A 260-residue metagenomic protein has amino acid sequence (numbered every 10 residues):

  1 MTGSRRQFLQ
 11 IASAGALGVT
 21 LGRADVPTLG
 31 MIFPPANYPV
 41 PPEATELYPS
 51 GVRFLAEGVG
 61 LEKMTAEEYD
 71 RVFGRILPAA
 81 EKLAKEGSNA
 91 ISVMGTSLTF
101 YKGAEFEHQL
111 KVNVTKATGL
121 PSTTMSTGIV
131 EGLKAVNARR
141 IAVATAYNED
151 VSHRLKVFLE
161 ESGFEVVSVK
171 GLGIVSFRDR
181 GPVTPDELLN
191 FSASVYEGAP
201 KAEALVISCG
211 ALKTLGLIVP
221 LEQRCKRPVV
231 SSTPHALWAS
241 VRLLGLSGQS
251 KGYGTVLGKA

Functional and structural regions predicted by a protein language model:
M1-G15: N-terminal secretory signal peptides and thylakoid transit peptides that target proteins across membranes
L21-P78, D150-H153, V157-T184: N-terminal glycine-rich anion-binding loop in soluble enzyme alpha/beta folds
F73-E86, N190-K201: Short, well-structured alpha-helical segments in soluble
N89-M94, A142-V143, A202-C209: Periplasmic-binding protein-like
L98-P121: Glycine/small-residue-rich loop that forms an oxyanion/phosphate-binding "nest" at active or ligand-binding sites
A138-V157, L246-A260: Short, glycine-/small-residue-rich phosphate/pyrophosphate-handling segment
S176-F177, V229-S247: Short, flexible loop segments at boundaries between secondary-structure elements
L189-L221, S231, A236-L237: Hydrophobic alpha-helical
